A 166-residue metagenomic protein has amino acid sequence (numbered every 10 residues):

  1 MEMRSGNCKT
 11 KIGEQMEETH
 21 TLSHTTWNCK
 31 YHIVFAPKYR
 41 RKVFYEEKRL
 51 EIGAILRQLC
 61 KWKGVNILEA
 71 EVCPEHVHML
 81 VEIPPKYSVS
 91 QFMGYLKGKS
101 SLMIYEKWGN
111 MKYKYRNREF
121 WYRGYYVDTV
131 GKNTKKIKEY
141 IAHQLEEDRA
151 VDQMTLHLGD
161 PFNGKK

Functional and structural regions predicted by a protein language model:
M1-K166: Basic nucleic-acid-binding interfaces
